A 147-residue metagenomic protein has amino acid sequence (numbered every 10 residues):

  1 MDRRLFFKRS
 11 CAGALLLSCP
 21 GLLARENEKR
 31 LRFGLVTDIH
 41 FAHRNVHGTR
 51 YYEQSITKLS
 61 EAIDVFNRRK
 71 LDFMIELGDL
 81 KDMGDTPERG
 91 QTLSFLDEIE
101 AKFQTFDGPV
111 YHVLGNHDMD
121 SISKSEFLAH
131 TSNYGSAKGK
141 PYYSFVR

Functional and structural regions predicted by a protein language model:
R4-A24: N-terminal export signals
F7, T37, V146: Residue-level detector of conserved, well-ordered beta-strand and adjacent loop positions that form binding/recognition
R9, G13, R68-R69, T105-F106: Alpha-helix C-cap/termination motif
S10, T37, L114: Residues at the C-termini of beta-strands that transition into short coil/loop
A24-Q91, K140-P141: N-terminal active-site segment of His-dependent metallophosphoesterases
P87-R147: Extended active-site neighborhood of metal-dependent phosphoesterases/phosphodiesterases
